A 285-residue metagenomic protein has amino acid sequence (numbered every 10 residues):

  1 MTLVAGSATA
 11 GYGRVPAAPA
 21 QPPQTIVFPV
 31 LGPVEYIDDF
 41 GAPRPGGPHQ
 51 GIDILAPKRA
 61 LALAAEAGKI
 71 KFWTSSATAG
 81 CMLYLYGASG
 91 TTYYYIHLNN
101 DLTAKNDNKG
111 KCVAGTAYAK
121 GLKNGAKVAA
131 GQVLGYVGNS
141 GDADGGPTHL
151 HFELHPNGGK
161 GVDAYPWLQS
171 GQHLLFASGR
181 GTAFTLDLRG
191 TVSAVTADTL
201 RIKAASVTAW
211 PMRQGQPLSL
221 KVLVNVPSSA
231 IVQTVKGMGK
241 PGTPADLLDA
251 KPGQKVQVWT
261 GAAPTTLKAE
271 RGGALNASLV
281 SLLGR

Functional and structural regions predicted by a protein language model:
M1-Y12: Secretory targeting and sorting signals
A10-T91, N100-D101, A129-A130, N139 (+6 more regions): Surface-exposed, glycine-biased beta-strand/turn segments
H49-I52, G87-N124: Active-site region of chymotrypsin-like
Y95-A104, G215-P244: Beta-strand/loop nucleic-acid-binding surfaces
Y118-K127, G237-V258: Short nucleic-acid-contacting surface segments enriched for D/E, G, S/T with interspersed K/R
Y136, L248-L275: Flexible glycine-rich surface loops and low-complexity tracts that mediate binding to linear polymers
H149-G158: A short hydrophobic beta-strand segment most commonly corresponding to one strand of the jelly-roll/cupin
